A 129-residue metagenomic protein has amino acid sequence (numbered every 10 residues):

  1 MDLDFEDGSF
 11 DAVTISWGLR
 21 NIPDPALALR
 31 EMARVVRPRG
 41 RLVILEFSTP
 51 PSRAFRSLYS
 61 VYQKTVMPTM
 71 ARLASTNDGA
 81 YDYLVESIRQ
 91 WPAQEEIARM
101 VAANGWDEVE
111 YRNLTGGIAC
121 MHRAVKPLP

Functional and structural regions predicted by a protein language model:
M1-V13: A short acidic, Gly/Pro-enriched loop at the edge of an enzyme's catalytic core that lines a small-molecule cofactor
D11-P25, S48: A short SAM/SAH-binding and catalytic strip from SAM-dependent methyltransferases
G18, V66, A124: Residue-level signature of catalytic and energy-coupling elements of molecular machines, predominantly ATP/GTP-dependent
R20-D24, R89-P92, A119: Residue-level signal for the nucleotide or nucleotide-sugar donor/cofactor binding architecture
A26-R41: A short glycine-rich, Lys/Arg-flanked "PGG" loop and its adjoining helix->strand segment in the class I
L45-N104, E110: C-terminal alpha-helical "lid/dimerization" subdomain adjacent to the S-adenosyl-L-methionine
R99-P129: C-terminal lobe and adjacent flexible extensions of AdoMet/dcAdoMet transferase-like proteins
